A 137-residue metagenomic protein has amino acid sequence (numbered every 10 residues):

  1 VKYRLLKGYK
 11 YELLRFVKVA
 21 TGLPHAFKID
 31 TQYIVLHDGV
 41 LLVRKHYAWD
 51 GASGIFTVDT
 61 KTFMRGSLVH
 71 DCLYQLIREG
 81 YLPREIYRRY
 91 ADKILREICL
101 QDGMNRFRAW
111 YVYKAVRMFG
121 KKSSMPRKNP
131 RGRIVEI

Functional and structural regions predicted by a protein language model:
V1-I137: Extended terminal accessory/targeting regions
